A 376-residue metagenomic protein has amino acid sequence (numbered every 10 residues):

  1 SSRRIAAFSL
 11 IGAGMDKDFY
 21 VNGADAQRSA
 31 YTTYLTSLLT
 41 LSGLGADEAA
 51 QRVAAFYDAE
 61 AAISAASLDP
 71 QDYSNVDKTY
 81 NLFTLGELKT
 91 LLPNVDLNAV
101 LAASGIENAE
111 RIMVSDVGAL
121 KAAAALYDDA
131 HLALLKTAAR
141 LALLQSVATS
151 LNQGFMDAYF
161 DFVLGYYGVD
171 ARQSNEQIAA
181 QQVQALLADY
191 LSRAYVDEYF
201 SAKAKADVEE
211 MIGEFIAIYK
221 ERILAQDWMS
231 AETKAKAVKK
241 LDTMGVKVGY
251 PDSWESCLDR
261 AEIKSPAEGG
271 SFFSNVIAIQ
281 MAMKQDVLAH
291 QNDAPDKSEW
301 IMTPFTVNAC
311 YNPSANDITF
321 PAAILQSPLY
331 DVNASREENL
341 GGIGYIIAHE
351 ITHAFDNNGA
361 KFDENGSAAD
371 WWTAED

Functional and structural regions predicted by a protein language model:
S1-E214: Noncatalytic, helix-rich "gating/capping" subdomain that lines the substrate-entry/channel surface of large enzyme
L91-N94, I106, M113, V117 (+2 more regions): Intrinsically disordered, low-complexity linker/terminal regions across diverse proteins
